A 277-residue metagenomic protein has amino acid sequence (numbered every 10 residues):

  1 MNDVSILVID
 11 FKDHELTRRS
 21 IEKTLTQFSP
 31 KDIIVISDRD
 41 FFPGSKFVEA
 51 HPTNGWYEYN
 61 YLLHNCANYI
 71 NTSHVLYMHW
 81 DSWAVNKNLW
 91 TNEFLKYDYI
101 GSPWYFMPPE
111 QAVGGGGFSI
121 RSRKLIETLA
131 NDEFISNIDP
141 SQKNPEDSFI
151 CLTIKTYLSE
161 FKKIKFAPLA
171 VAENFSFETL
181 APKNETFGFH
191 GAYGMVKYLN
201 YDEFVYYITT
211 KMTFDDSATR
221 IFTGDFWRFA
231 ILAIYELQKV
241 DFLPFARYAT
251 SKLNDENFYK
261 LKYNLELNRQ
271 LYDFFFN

Functional and structural regions predicted by a protein language model:
M1-H74, N257: N-terminal anchoring/stem segment of glycosyltransferases
I33, W80-D81, S122: Generic structural signal for small/hydrophobic residues in well-ordered secondary structure, especially within
T72-W83: Short beta-strand-to-loop acidic/aromatic patch adjacent to the donor-nucleotide binding site
W83-V113: Conserved donor-nucleotide/metal-binding helix-loop-beta segment in metal-dependent transferases, i.e., the alpha-helix
V113-F229, Y235-L237: Catalytic core and acceptor-binding pocket of nucleotide-sugar-dependent glycosyltransferases
L237, K252-N257: Alpha-helical junction/boundary sensor with strong preference for TPR arrays
D241-K252: Alpha-helical repeat scaffolds
F258-N277: TPR/TPR-like alpha-solenoid helical repeat scaffolds
